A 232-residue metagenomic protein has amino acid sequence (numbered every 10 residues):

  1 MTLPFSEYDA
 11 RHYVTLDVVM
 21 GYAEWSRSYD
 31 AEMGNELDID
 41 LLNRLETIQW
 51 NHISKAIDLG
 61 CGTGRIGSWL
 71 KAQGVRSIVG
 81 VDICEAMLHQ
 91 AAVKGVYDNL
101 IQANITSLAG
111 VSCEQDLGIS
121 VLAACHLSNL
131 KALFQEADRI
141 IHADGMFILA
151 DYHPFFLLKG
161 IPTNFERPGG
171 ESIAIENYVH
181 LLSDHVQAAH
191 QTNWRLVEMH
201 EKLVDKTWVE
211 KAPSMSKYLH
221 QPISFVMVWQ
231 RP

Functional and structural regions predicted by a protein language model:
M1-N51, R65-W69, V209, K217 (+1 more regions): Conserved class I S-adenosyl-L-methionine
I57-L59, T63-S107: Class I SAM-dependent methyltransferase SAM/SAH-binding core
A109-G118: A short acidic, Gly/Pro-enriched loop at the edge of an enzyme's catalytic core that lines a small-molecule cofactor
L117-L130: A short SAM/SAH-binding and catalytic strip from SAM-dependent methyltransferases
K131-M146: A short glycine-rich, Lys/Arg-flanked "PGG" loop and its adjoining helix->strand segment in the class I
I148-S172, E176: Conserved class I S-adenosyl-L-methionine
N177-H200: Short alpha-helix
A212-P232: Core SAM-dependent methyltransferase catalytic element
